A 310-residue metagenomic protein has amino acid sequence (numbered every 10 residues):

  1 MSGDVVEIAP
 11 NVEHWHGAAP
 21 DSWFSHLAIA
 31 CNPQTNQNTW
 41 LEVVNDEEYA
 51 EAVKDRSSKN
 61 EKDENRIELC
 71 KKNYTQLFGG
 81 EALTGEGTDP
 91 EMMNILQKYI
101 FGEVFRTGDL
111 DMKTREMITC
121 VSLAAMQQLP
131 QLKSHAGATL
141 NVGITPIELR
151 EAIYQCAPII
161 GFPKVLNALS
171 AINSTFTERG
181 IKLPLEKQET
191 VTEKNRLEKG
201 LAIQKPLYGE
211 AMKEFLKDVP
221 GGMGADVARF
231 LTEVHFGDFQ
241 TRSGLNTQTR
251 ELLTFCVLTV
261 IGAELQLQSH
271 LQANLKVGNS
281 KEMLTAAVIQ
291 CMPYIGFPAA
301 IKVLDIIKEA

Functional and structural regions predicted by a protein language model:
M1-P20: Conserved metal-binding segment of the jelly-roll/cupin
D4-I8, A28-N32, Y154-Q155: Hydrophobic alpha-helical segments of small multi-pass membrane proteins
W15-S58: Double-stranded beta-helix
S57-K113, V165-T247, K276, P293 (+1 more regions): Acidic, glycine/proline-rich low-complexity segments that act as flexible tails and inter-domain linkers
D111-M112, Q127-R150, Y154, P163-F176 (+2 more regions): Extended intrinsically disordered, low-complexity coil regions enriched in Ser, Thr, Gly, Ala and often Pro
T114-L123, A152-I153, T249-L258, A287-C291: Short, structured motif recognition centered on aromatic/hydrophobic residues
I159-G161: Long, hydrophobic, well-ordered secondary-structure blocks that form the structural core and pocket-lining surfaces
S243, C256-I261, N274: Short, glycine/charged-rich beta-strand-loop motifs at protein surfaces that mediate ligand recognition and catalysis
